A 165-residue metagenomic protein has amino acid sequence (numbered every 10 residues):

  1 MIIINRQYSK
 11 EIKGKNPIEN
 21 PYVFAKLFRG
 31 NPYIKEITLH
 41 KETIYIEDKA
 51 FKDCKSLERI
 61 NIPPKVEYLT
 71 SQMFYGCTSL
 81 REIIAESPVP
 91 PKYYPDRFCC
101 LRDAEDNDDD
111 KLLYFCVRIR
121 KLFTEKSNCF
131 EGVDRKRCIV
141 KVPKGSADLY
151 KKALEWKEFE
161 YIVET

Functional and structural regions predicted by a protein language model:
M1-Y22, R29-Y45, K55-Y68, T78-Y93 (+3 more regions): Structural signature of tandem-repeat unit edges
I3, L27, E131-V133, L154-K157: Short, conserved catalytic or adaptor-binding loops enriched in Gly and charged residues
A25-L27, E47-A50, T70-Y75, S127-F130: Consensus positions within tandem repeat domains that build extended binding/scaffold surfaces
A50, Y75, Y93-C100: Predominantly extracellular/luminal carbohydrate-interaction, adhesion, and secreted-enzyme modules that are
F51, I62, F74, K157: Residue-level signal for functionally critical sites in structured catalytic/ligand-binding pockets
D96-E105, K126-C129, D148-E160: Short, aromatic/basic amphipathic alpha-helical patches
